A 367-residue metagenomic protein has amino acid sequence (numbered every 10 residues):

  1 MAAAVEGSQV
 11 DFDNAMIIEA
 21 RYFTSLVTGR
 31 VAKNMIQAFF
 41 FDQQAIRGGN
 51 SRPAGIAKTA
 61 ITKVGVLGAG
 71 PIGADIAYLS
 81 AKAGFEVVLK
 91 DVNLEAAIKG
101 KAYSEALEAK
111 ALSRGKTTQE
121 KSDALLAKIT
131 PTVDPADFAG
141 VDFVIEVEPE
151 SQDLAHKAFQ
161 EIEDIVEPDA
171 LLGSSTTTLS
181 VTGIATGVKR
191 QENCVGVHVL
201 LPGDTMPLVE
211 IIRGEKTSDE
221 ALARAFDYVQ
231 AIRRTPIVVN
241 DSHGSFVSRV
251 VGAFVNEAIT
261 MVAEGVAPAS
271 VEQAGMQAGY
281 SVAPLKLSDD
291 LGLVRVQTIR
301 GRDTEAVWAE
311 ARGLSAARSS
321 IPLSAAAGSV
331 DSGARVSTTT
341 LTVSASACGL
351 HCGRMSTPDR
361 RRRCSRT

Functional and structural regions predicted by a protein language model:
M1-K63: Glycine/serine-rich phosphate-binding loop and adjoining beta1-alpha1 elements at the start of nucleotide-handling
A3-V27, I212-K216, E220, R224-F226 (+2 more regions): Substrate-binding/catalytic subdomain of NAD(P)-dependent oxidoreductase enzymes
R47-K110, T130, G214: NAD(P)+-binding Rossmann beta1-loop-alpha1 motif at the extreme N-terminus of oxidoreductases
T59-P71, C352-T367: C-terminal accessory/binding modules appended to enzymatic or scaffolding proteins
N93-D142, Q152-K157, I165: Conserved N-terminal Rossmann-fold NAD(P) cofactor-binding segment
S151-D227: Rossmann-fold NAD(P)-binding glycine/threonine-rich loop
